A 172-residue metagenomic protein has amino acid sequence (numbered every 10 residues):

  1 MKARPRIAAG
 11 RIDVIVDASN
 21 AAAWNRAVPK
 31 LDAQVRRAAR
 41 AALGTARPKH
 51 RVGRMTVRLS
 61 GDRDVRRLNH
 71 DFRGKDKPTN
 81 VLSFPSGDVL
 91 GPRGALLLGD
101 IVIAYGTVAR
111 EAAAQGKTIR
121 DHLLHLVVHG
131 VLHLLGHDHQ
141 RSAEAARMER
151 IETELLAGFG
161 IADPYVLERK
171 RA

Functional and structural regions predicted by a protein language model:
M1-L123, L134-A172: An acidic/histidine-cluster motif and surrounding catalytic segment that typifies divalent-metal-assisted enzyme active
